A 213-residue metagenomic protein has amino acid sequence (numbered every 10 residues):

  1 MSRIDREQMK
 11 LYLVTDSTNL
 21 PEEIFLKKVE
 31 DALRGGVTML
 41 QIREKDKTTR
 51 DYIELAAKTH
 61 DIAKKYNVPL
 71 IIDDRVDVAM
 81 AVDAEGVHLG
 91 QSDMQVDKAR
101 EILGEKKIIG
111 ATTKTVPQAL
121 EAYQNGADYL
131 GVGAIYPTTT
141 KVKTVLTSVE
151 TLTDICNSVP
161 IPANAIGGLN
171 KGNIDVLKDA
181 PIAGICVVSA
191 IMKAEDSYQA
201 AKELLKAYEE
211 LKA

Functional and structural regions predicted by a protein language model:
M1-M94, E101-D128, T147, D154 (+4 more regions): Conserved N-terminal beta1-alpha1 strand-loop-helix module at the mouth
I42, L89, V132, P137 (+1 more regions): Short beta-strand and adjacent tight-turn residues that come in two discontinuous sequence segments and form the edges
A79, Y136-V142: A short acidic, helix-capping loop that chelates divalent metal ions and anchors anionic groups
M94-Q95, T138: A short, polar/charged loop-to-alpha-helix boundary motif
V132, N164-L169, I185-S189: Glycine-rich beta-strand-to-loop/alpha-helix junction loops that act as flexible
A180-G184: Internal alpha/beta core interface subdomains
